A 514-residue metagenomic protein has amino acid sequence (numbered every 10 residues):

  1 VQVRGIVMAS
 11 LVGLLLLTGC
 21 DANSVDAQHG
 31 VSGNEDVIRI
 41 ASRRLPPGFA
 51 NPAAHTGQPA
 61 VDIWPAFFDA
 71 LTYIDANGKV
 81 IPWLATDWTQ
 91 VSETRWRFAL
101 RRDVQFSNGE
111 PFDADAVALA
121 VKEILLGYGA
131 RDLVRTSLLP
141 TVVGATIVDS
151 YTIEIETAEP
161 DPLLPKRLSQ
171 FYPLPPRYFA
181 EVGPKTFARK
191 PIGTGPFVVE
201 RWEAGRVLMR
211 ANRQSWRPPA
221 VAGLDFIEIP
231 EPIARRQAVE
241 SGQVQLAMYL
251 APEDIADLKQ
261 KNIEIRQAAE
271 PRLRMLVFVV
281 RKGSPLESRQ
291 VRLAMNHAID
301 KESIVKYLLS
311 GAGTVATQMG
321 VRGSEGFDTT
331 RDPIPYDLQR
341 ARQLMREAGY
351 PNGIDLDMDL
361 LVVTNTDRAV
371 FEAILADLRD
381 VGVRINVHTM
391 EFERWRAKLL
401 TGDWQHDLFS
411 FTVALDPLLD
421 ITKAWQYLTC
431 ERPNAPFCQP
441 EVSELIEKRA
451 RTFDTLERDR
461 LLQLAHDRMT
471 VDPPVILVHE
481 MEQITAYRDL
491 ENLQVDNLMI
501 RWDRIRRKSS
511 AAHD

Functional and structural regions predicted by a protein language model:
A41-S92, K122, L126, I192-G193: N-terminal lobe/hinge region of extracytoplasmic solute-binding protein
K79, L168-P219, L338-Q339, Q343 (+1 more regions): Gly/Pro-rich hinge or "lid" segments in bacterial periplasmic/extracellular proteins
D87-A130, E154, A238, P285-E287: Aromatic- and charge-enriched surface segment that lines or borders ligand/interaction sites
T89, R97-A99, V134-Y178: Surface-exposed binding/hinge segments that line and control ligand-binding clefts or catalytic entry sites
G205, N212-A256, R384-N386: Ligand-site clamp/hinge motif
R210-Q214, E270-A294, A298, C430-E431 (+1 more regions): A bilobed periplasmic-binding-protein/Venus flytrap-type ligand-binding module shared by bacterial periplasmic
A211, I299-F327, T366-L375, W395-D514: Detector for C-terminal structural segments
K282, T314-E347, T364-A369: Structural transition elements
